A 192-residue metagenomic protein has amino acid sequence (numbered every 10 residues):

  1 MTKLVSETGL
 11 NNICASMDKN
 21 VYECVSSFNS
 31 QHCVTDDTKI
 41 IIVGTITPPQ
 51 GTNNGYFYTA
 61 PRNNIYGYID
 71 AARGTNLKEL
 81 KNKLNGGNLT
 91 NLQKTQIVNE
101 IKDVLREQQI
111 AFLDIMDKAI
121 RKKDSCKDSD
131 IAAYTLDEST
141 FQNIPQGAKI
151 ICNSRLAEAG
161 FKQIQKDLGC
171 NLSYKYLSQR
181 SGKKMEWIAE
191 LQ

Functional and structural regions predicted by a protein language model:
M1-K39, G51-G55, T59-P61, A71 (+2 more regions): C-terminal capping/extension of enzyme domains
K39-I40, K149: Structural motif
G44-T45, D114: Pocket-edge structural micro-motifs
T45-I46, C152-A157: Short, well-ordered beta-to-alpha junction loops that form the rim of enzyme active sites and present histidine/acidic
G51-D130: Short, surface-exposed acidic-centric catalytic microdomains
K102-L105, T140-I144: Short, charge-rich binding segments
Q109, G147, G169-N171: A generic structural signal for alpha->beta connector loops
Q146-C152: Proline-aspartate-enriched helix->loop->beta-strand connector
